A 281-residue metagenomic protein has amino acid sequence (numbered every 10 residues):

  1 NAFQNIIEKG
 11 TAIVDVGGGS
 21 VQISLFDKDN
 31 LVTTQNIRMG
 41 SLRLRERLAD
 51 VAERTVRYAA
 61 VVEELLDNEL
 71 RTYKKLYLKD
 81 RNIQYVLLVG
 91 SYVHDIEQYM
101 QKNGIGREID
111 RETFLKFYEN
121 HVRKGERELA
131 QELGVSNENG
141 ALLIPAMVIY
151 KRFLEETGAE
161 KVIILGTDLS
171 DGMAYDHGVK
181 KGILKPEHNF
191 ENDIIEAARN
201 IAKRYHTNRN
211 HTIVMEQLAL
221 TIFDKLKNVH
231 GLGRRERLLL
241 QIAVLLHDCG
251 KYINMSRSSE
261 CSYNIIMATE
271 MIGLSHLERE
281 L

Functional and structural regions predicted by a protein language model:
N1-G10, L25-D27, T33-L281: Helical "lid/coupling" subdomains associated with nucleotide-phosphate turnover
T11-D15: Short glycine-aspartate micro-motif
V16-S20: Active-site-adjacent helix-turn-beta-strand microarchitecture at beta-sheet edges that either contains or buttresses
